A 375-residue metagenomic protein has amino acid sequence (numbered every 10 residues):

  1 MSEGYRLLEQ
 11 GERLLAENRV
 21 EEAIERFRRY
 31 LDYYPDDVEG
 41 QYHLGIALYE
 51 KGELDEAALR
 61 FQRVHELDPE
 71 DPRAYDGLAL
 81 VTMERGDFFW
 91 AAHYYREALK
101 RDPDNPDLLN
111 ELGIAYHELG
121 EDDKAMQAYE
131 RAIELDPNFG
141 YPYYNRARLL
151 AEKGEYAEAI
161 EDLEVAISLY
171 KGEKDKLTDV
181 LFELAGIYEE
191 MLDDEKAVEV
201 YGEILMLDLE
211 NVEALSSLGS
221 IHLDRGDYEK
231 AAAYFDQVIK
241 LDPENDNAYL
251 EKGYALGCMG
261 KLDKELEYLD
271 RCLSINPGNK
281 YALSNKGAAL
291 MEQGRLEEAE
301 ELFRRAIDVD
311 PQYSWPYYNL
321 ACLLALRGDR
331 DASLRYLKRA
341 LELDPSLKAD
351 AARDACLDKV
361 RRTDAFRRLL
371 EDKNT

Functional and structural regions predicted by a protein language model:
M1-E21, E25: N-terminal leader/linker segments that initiate helical-solenoid repeat arrays
M1-E9, R29-D32, K171-K176: TPR-adjacent "capping" and linker segments in tetratricopeptide-repeat scaffold/adaptor proteins
M1-G4, S346-T375: Terminal, low-structured helical/coil segments at or just beyond the last alpha-helical repeat
G4, V38-E39, P72-R73, P106-D107 (+7 more regions): Helix-start (N-cap) detector for alpha-helical repeat units in TPR-like alpha-solenoids, especially tetratricopeptide
A16-R29, K51-R63, E84-E97, E118-R131 (+6 more regions): Structural signature of tandem alpha-helical TPR/SEL1-like repeats, specifically the intra-repeat loop/turn
Y33, L67, R101, L135 (+6 more regions): Structural marker of alpha-solenoid helical repeat scaffolds
H43, G77, E111, E118 (+7 more regions): Canonical tetratricopeptide repeat
